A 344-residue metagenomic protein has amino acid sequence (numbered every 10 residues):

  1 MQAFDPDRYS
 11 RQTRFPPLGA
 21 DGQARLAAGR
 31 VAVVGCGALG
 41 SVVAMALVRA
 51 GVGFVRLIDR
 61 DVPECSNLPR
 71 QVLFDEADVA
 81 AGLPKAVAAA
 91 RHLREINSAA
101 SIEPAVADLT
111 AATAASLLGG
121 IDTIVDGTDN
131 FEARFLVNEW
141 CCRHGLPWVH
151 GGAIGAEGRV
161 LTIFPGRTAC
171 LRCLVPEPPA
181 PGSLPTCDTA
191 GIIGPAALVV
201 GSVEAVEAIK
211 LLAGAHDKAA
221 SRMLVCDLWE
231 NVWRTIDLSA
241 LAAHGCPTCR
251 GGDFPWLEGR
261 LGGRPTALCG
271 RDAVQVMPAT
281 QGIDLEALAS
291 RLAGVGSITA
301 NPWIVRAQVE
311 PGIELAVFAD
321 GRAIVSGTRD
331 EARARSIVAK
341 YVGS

Functional and structural regions predicted by a protein language model:
M1-S344: Adenine nucleotide-associated cytosolic modules
